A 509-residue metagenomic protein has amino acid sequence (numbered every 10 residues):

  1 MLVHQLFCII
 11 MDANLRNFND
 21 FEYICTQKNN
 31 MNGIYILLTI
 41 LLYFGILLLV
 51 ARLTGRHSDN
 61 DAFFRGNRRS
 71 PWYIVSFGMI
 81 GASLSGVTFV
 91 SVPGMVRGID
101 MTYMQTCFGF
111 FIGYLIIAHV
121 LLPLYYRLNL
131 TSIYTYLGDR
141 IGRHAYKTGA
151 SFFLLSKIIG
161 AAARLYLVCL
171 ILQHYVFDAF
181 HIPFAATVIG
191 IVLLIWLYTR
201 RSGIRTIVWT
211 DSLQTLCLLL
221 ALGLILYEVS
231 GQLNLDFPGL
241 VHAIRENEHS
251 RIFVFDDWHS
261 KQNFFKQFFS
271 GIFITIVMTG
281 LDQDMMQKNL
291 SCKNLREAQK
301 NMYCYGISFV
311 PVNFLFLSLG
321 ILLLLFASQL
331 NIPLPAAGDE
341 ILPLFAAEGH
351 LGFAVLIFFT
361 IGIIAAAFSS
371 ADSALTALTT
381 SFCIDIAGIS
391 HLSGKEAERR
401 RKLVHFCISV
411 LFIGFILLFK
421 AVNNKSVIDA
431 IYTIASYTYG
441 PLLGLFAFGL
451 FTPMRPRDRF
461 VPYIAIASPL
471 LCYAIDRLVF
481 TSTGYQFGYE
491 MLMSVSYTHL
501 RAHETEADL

Functional and structural regions predicted by a protein language model:
N30-F89, T199-S202, T215, A221: Membrane-interface "cap" regions at the ends of multi-pass membrane proteins
N32-L37, N67-R68, I74, S91-Q105 (+2 more regions): Loop-to-helix junctions at membrane interfaces in multi-pass transport proteins
F44-S58, V75-P93, G109-T131, L194 (+1 more regions): Juxtamembrane transmembrane-helix boundary signature
V50, T54-R56, K157-L165, C169-P183 (+4 more regions): Hydrophobic alpha-helical segments and their helix-loop junctions in multi-pass secondary transporters
D59-S76, F184, A430-S496: C-terminal membrane-solvent junction of multi-pass transporters and transport-like membrane proteins
W72-M79, G142-K147, Q214-L226, S468-Y473: Small-residue-rich segments of transmembrane alpha-helices in multi-pass membrane proteins, especially helix faces
G94, G98-R201, N289-T433: Helix-loop-helix junctions that connect adjacent transmembrane helices in secondary transporters/permeases, recognized
T498-T505: Conserved small/polar residues in nucleotide/adenosyl-binding loops
